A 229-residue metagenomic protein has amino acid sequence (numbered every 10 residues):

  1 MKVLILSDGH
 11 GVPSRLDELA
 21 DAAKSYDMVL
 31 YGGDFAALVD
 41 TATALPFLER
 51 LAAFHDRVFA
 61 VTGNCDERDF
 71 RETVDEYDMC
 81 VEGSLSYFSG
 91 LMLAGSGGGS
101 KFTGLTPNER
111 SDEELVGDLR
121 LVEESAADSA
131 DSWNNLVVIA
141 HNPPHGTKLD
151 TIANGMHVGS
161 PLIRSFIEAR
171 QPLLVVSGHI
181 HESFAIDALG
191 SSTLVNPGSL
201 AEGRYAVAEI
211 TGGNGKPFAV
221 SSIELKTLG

Functional and structural regions predicted by a protein language model:
M1-L4, L85-G95, D131-V137, A188-T193 (+1 more regions): Beta-strand-turn-beta hairpins that frame and shape the catalytic cleft of phosphate-ester-processing enzymes
I5-S7, V29-D34, V58-N64, C80-E82 (+4 more regions): Active-site neighborhood of phospho(di)ester-bond hydrolases with catalytic His/Asp-centered motifs
L6, G11-F88: Core catalytic region of metal-dependent phosphoesterases/phosphodiesterases, especially metallo-beta-lactamase-like
H10-R15, A36-T41, N64-R71, K101-L105 (+3 more regions): Active-site environment of divalent metal-dependent phosphoester hydrolases
G11, D66-L162: Conserved catalytic scaffold of divalent metal-dependent phosphoesterases
E49-A53, F59, G146, T151-G213: Conserved beta-sheet core of the metallophosphoesterase superfamily
S132, T151-I152, N214-G229: A short C-terminal boundary segment appended to hydrolase-like catalytic domains
